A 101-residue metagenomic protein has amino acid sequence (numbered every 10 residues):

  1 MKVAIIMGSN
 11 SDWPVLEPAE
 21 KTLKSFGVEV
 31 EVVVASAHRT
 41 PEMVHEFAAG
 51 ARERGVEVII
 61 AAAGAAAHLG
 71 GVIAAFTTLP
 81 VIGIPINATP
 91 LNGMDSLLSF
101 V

Functional and structural regions predicted by a protein language model:
M1-R39: Glycine-rich phosphate/diphosphate-binding loop of Rossmann-like nucleotide-binding domains
D12-E17, T40-M43, A63-V72, L91-M94: Short glycine/serine/threonine-rich phosphate/pyrophosphate-binding segments that cradle anionic phosphate groups
S25, R52, G71-P80: Alpha-helix C-terminal capping segments
V32-R54: N-terminal beta-loop-helix "entrance" segment that forms/cooperates in small-molecule cofactor or anionic ligand
F47-A67: Short, structured active-site "lid" loops
F76-V101: Short, acidic/small-residue loops that bind anionic groups at enzyme active sites
